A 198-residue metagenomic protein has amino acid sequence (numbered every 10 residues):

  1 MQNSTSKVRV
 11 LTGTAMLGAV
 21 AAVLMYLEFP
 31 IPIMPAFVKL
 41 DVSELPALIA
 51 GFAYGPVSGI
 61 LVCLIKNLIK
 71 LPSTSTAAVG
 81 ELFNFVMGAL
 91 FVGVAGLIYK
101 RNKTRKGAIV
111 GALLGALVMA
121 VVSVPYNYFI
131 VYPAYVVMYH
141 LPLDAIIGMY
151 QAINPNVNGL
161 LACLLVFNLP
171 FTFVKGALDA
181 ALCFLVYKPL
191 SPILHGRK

Functional and structural regions predicted by a protein language model:
M1-K198: Loop-helix junctions at membrane interfaces
